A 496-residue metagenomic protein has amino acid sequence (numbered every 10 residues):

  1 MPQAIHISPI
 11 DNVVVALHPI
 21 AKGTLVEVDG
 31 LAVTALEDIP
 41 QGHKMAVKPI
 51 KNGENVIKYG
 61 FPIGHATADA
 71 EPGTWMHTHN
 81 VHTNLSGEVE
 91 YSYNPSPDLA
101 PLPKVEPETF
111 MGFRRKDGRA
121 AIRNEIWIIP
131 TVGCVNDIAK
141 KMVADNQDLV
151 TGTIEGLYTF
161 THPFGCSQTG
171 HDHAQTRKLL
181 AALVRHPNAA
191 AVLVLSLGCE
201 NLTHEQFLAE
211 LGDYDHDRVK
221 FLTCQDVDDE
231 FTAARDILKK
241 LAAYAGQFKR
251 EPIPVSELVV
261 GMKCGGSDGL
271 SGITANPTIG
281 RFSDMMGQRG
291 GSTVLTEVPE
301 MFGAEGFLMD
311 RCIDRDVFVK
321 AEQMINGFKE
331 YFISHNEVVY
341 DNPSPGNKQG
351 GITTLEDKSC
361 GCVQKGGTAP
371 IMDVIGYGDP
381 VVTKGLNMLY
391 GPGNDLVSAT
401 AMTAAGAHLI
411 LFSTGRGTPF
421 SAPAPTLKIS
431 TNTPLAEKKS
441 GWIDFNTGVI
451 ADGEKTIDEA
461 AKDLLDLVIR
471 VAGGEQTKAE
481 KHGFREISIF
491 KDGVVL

Functional and structural regions predicted by a protein language model:
M1-L409, R416-L496: Metallocofactor- and cofactor-centric catalytic cores in central/energy metabolism, strongly enriched
